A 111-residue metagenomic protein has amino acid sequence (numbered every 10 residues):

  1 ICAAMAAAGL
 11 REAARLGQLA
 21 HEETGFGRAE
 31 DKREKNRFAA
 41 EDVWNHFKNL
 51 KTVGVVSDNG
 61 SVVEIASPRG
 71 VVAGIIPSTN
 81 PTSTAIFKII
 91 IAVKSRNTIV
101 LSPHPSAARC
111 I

Functional and structural regions predicted by a protein language model:
I1-V62: N-terminal Rossmann-like NAD(P)+-binding subdomain of aldehyde/semialdehyde dehydrogenases
K48-I111: Conserved small-residue-rich beta-alpha loop and adjacent elements that most often cradle the phosphate/pyrophosphate
